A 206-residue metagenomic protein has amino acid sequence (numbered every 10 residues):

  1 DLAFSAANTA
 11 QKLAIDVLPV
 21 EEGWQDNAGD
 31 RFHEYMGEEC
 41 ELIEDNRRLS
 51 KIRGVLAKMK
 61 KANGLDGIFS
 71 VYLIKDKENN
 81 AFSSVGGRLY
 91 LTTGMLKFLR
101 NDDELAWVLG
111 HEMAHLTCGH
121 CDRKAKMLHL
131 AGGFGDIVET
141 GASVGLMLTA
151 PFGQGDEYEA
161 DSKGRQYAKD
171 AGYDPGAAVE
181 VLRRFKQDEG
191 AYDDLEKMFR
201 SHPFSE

Functional and structural regions predicted by a protein language model:
D1-E206: A Zn2+-metalloprotease active-site environment signal
